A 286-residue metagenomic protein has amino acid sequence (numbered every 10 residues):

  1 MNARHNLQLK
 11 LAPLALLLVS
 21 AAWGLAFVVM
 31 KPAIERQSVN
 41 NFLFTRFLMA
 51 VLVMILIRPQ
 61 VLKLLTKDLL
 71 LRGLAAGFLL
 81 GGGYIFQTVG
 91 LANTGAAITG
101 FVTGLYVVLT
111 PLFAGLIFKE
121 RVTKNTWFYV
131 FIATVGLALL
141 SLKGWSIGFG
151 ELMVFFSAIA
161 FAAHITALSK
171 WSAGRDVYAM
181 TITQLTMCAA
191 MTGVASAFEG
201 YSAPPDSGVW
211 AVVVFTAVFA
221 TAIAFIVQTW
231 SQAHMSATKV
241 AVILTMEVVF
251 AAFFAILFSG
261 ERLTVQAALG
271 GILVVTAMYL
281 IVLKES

Functional and structural regions predicted by a protein language model:
M1-L18, V51-A75, N93, L116-W127 (+5 more regions): Membrane-interface interhelical linkers
M1-N41, F78, F86, G144-K170 (+2 more regions): Glycine-/small-residue-enriched transmembrane alpha-helix faces in small-molecule transporters and effluxers
N2-H5, L9, L14, F47 (+3 more regions): C-terminal-most transmembrane helix of multi-pass membrane proteins
G24, V28, I55, G77 (+9 more regions): Hydrophobic/small/kink-forming positions within alpha-helical transmembrane segments of polytopic membrane proteins
N41-L52, L79, T88-E120, T126-W127 (+2 more regions): Specific alpha-helical transmembrane segments that line the substrate/conduction pathway and gating interfaces
L43-T45, T99-L105, L168-A189, T221-L257: Helix-helix packing/entry segments at the starts of transmembrane helices
M54, L74, L80, V122-S141 (+4 more regions): Hydrophobic transmembrane alpha-helices of multi-pass small-molecule transport proteins
T66-L71, G100-T103, L116-G136, I147-E151 (+2 more regions): Loop-to-transmembrane alpha-helix entry segments
